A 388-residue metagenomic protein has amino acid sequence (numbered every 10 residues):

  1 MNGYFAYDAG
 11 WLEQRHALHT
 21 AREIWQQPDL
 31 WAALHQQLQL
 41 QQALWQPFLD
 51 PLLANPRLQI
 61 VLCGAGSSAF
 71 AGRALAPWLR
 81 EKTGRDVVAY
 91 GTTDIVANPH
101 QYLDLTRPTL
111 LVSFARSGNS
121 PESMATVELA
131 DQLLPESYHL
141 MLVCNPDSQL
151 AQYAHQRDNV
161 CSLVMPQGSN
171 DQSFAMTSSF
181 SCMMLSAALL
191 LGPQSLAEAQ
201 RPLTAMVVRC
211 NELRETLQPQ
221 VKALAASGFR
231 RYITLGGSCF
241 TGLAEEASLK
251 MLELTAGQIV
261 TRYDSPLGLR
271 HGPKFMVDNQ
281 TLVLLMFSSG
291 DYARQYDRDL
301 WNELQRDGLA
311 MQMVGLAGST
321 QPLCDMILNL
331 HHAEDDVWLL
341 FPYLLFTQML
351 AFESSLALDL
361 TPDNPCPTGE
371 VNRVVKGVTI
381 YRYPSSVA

Functional and structural regions predicted by a protein language model:
M1-E23, P28-L34, H155-N159, E198 (+2 more regions): Phosphate-moiety recognition in structured ligand-binding domains
G10, Q14, A65, S113-R116 (+6 more regions): Hydrophobic alpha-helical scaffolding
R15-L18, W25-Q27, W45-Q46, Q59 (+1 more regions): Short, positively charged patches
A17-T20, S67-W78, T234, S238 (+3 more regions): Conserved phosphate/anionic-ligand binding catalytic regions in large, soluble enzymes, centered on
R22-D29, L34-D50, H155-L284, D359-A388: Active-site phosphate/pyrophosphate-binding segments
L53-L203, M286-H331, L350: Glycine-rich phosphate-binding loops that contact phosphosugars or nucleotide phosphates
N98-H100, D171-M176, R270-H271, V337-L344: Short, charged, surface-exposed secondary-structure boundary motifs
